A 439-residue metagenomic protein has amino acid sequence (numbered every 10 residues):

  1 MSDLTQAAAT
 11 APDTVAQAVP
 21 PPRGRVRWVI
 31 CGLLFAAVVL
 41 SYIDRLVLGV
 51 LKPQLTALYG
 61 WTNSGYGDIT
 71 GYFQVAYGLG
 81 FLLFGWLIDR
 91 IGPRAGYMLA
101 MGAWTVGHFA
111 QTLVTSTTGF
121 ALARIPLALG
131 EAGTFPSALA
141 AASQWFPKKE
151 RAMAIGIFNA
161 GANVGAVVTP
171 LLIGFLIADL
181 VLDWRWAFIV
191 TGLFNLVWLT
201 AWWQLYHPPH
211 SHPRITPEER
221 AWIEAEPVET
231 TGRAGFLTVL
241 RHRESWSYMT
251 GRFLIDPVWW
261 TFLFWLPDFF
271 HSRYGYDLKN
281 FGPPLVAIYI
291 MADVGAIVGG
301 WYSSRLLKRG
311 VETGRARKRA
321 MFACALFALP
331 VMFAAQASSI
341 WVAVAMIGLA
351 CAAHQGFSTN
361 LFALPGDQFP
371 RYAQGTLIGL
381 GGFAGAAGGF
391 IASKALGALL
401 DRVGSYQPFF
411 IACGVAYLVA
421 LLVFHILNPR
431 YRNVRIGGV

Functional and structural regions predicted by a protein language model:
L46, Q74-L82, A166-V167, Y289-D293 (+2 more regions): Residue-level signature of mid-helix packing/kink "hotspots" within the transmembrane helices of 12-pass Major
L48-G49, R243-G299, H354-S358, F362 (+1 more regions): Extracytoplasmic gate region of multi-pass secondary transporters
G60, G92, L113-G119, G130 (+3 more regions): Helix-breaking motifs and short loop linkers at transmembrane-helix boundaries and internal kinks in secondary membrane
L79-T118: Conserved MFS/SLC helix-loop-helix module at the cytosolic interface between two early adjacent transmembrane helices
A95-F109, R315-M332: Structural signature of the two symmetry-related core transmembrane helices
A123-A162: Cytoplasmic helix-loop-helix junction between adjacent transmembrane helices in 12-TM secondary transporters
F158-H210: Helix-loop-helix hairpin linking two adjacent transmembrane segments in secondary transporters
G366-V403: A late C-terminal transmembrane helix in Major Facilitator Superfamily
